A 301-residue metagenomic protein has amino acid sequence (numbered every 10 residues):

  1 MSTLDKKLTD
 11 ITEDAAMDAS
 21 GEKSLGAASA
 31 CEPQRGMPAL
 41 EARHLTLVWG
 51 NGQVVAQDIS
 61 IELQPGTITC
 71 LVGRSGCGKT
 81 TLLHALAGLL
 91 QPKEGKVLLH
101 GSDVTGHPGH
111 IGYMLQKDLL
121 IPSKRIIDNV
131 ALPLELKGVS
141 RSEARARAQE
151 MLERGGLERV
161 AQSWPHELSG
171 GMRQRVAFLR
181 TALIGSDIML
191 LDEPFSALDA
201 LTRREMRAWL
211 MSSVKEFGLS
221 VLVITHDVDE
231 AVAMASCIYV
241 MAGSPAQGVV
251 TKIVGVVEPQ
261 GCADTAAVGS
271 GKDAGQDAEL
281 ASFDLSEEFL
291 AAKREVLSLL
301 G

Functional and structural regions predicted by a protein language model:
V72-R74: The feature captures the beta-strand-to-loop junction immediately N-terminal to the Walker
A87: Helix-to-loop junction immediately C-terminal to a conserved catalytic motif
G95-H107, R147: Conserved ABC transporter NBD signature motif
K124-A131: Short coil-to-helix segment of the ABC ATPase nucleotide-binding domain corresponding to the Q-loop/switch region
E135, S142-V160, S212: Conserved ABC ATPase "signature" region
W164-L168, M172: Conserved ABC ATPase signature
F178: Hydrophobic anchor residue at the start of the ABC signature
L183-D187: A short, proline-enriched helix->beta-strand linker immediately N-terminal to the Walker B motif in ABC-type P-loop
